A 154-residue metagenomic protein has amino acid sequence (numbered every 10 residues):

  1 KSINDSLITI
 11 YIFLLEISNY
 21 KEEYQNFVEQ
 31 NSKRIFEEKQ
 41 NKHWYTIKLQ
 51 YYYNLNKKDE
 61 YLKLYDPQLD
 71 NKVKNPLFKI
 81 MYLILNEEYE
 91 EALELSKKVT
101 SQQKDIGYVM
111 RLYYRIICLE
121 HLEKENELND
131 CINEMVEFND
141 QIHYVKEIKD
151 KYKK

Functional and structural regions predicted by a protein language model:
K1, K21-I35, K57-D70, E90-Q102 (+1 more regions): Alpha-helical repeat scaffolds
S2-I10, F36-I47, Q68-F78, K104-Y114 (+1 more regions): Generic helix N-cap/helix-start motif at coil->alpha-helix transitions
I8, K48, E60-Y61, I80 (+5 more regions): Residue-level detection of beta-strand scaffold positions
I10, L14-I17, Y51, Y82 (+1 more regions): Residue-level signature for tetratricopeptide repeat
S18-K21, L55, N86, L122: Structural motif corresponding to the intra-repeat A-B loop/turn of tetratricopeptide repeats
Q40-L62: N-terminal leader/targeting helix
V73-Y113, C118-E120: Intrinsically disordered, low-complexity segments enriched in Gly and acidic/Ser/Thr residues that form flexible
N129-K154: Terminal, low-structured helical/coil segments at or just beyond the last alpha-helical repeat
